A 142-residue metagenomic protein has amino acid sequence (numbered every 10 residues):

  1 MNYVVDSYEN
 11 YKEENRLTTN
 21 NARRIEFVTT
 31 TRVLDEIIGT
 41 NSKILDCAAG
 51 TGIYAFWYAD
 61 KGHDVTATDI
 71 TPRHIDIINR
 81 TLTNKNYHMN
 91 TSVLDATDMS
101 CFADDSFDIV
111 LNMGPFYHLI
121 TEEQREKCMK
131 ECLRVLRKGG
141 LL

Functional and structural regions predicted by a protein language model:
M1-T40, I53: Conserved class I S-adenosyl-L-methionine
N41-A48: Conserved class I S-adenosyl-L-methionine
K43, D64, N90, S106-D108: Structural signature of beta-strand start/N-cap positions in the alpha/beta core of ABC transporter nucleotide-binding
K43, G139-L141: Short glycine-centered segments of the SAM/dcSAM-binding site in methyltransferase folds
I53-D98: Class I SAM-dependent methyltransferase SAM/SAH-binding core
S100-V110: A short acidic, Gly/Pro-enriched loop at the edge of an enzyme's catalytic core that lines a small-molecule cofactor
I109-E123: A short SAM/SAH-binding and catalytic strip from SAM-dependent methyltransferases
E126-K138: A short glycine-rich, Lys/Arg-flanked "PGG" loop and its adjoining helix->strand segment in the class I
